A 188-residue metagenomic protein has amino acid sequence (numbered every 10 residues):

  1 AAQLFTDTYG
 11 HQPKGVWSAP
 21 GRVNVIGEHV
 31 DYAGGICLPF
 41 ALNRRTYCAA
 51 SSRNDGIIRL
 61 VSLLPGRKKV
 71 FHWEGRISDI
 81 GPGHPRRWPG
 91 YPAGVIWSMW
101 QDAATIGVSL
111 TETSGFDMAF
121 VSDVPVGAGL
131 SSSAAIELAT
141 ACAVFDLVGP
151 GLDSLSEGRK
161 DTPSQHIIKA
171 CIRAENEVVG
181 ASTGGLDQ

Functional and structural regions predicted by a protein language model:
A1-A134, L138-S164, K169-V179, T183: ATP-binding N-lobe of GHMP and related small-molecule kinases
G185-Q188: Short, intrinsically disordered, charge-balanced linker/junction segments flanking boundaries in proteins
